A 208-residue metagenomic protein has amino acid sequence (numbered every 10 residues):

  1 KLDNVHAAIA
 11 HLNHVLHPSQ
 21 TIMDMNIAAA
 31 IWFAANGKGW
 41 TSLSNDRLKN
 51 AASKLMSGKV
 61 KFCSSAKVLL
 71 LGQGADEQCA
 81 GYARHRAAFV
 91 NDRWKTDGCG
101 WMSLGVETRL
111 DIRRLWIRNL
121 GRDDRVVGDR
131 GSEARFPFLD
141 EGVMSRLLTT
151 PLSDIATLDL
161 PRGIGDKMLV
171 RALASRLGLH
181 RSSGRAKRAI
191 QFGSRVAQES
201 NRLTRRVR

Functional and structural regions predicted by a protein language model:
K1-T41, N45-D46: A conserved beta-strand->alpha-helix junction
I27, A52-L55, I112, D140: Amphipathic coiled-coil/heptad-repeat helices and related helical stalk/stem segments that mediate oligomerization
G39-S64: Intrinsically disordered, low-complexity domain-flanking/linker segments in eukaryotic proteins, enriched
K61, S65-R208: Mid-to-C-terminal catalytic subdomains of enzymes that bind/position adenosyl phosphate moieties or nucleic-acid
